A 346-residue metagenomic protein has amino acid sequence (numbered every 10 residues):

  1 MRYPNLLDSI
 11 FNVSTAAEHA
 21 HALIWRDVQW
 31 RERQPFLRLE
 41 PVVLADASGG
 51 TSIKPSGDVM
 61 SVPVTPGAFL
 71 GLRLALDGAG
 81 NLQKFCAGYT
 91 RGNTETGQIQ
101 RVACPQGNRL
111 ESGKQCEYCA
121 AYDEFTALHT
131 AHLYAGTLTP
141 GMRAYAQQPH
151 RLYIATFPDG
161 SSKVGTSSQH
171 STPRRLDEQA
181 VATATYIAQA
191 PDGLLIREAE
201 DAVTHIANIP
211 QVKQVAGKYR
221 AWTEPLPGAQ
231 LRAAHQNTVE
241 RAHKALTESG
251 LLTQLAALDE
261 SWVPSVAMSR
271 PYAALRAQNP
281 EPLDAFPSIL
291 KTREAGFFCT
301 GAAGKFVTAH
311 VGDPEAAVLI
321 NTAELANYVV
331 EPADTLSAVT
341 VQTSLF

Functional and structural regions predicted by a protein language model:
M1-F346: Non-catalytic accessory segments flanking enzymatic or RNA/DNA-binding domains
